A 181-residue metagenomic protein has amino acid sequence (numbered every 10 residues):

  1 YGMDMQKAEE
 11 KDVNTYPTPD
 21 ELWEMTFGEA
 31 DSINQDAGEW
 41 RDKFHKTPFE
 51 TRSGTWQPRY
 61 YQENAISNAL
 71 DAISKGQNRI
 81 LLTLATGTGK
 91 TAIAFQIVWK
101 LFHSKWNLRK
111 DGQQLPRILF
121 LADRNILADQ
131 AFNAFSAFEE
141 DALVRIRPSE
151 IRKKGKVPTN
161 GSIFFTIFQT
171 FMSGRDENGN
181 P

Functional and structural regions predicted by a protein language model:
Y1-R117, I126, Q130-D141, T159-I163 (+2 more regions): ATP-dependent helicase/translocase motor core
A122: Short beta-strand/turn micro-motifs composed of small residues that flank or help shape donor/cofactor-binding pockets
D141-R147: Acidic/polar loop patches that form or flank catalytic/metal-binding clefts of enzymes that bind anionic ligands
S149-F164: Conserved motor-coupling elements within RecA-like helicase/translocase cores
S173-R175: Short, solvent-exposed loop/turn elements at domain surfaces
